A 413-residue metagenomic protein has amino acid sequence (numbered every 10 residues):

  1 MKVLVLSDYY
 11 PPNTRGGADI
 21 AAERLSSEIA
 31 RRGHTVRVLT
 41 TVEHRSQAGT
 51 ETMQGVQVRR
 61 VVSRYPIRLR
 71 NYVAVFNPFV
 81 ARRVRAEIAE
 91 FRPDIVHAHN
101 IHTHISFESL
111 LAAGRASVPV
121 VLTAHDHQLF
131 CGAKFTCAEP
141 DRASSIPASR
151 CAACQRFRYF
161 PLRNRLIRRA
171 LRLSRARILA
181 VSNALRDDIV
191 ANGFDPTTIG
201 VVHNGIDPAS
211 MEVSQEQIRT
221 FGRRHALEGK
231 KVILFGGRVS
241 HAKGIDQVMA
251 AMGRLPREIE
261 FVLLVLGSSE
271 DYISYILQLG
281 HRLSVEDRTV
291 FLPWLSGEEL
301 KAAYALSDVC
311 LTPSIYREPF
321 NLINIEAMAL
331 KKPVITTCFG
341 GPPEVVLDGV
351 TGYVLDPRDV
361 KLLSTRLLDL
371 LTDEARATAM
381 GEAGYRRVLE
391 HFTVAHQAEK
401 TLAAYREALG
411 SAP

Functional and structural regions predicted by a protein language model:
I88, W294-L295, A303-S307: Short alpha-helical donor nucleotide-sugar binding micro-motif in glycosyltransferases
R115, Q128, P140-I178: Membrane-proximal helix-turn-helix segments that form the acceptor-binding/catalytic region of lipid-linked
A184, G205: Carbohydrate-associated surface elements
E212-L227: A short helix/loop element that forms part of the nucleotide-sugar donor recognition site in Leloir-type
E228-G237, I245-V290, T372-A377: A conserved nucleotide-sugar
A305-P319, K332: Acidic donor-binding loop of glycosyltransferase active sites
P333-T336, V346: Short hydrophobic beta-strand element within catalytic cores of glycosyltransferases and related nucleotide-activated
D348-G349, Y353-V360, D369-A375: Conserved acidic donor-binding segment of nucleotide-sugar-dependent glycosyltransferases
